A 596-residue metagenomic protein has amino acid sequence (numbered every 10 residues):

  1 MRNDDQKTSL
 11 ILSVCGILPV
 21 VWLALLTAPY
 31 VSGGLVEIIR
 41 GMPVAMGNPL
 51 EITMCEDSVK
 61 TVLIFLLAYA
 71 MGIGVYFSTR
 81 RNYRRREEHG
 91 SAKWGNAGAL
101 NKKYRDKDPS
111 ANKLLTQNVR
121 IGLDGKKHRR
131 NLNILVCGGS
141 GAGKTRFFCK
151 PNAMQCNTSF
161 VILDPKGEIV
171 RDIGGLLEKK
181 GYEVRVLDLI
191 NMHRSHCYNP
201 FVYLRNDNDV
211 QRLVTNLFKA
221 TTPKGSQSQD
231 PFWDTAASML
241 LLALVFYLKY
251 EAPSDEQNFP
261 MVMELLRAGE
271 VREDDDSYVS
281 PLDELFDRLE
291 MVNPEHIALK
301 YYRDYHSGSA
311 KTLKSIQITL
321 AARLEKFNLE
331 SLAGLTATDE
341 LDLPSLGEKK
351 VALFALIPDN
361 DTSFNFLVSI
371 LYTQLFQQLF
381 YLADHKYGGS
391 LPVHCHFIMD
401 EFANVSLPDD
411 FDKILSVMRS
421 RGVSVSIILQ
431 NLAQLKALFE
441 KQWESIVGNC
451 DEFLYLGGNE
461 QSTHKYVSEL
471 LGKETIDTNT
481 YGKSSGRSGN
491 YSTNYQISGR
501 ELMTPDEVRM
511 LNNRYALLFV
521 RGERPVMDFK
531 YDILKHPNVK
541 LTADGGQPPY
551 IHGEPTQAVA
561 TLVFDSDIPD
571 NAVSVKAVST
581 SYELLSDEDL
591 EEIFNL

Functional and structural regions predicted by a protein language model:
M1-A142, R146-C149, H193, S484 (+3 more regions): Basic- and hydrophobic-enriched, low-structure N-terminal and domain-boundary segments that flank ATP-binding catalytic
G90-W94, T116, H128, L132-N133 (+7 more regions): General secondary-structure edge motif
K93-N101, T116-K126, R146-F147, T312-I318 (+6 more regions): A broad, low-specificity signal for short, low-complexity segments enriched in glycine/proline and polar/charged
D108-N112, T222-D230, S254, T478-Q496: Low-complexity, polar-biased intrinsically disordered regions enriched in Pro/Ser/Thr/Gly
L114-L123, A337, Y381, A437: Short gly/ser/thr-rich secondary-structure transition/capping motifs
R130-V423, L438, Q442, D506-M527 (+2 more regions): P-loop NTPase motor domains
I357, D361, E401, L429 (+3 more regions): Short loop or secondary-structure boundary microenvironments that flank and position key functional residues
L415-V417, R421-L517: Conserved ATP-driven motor cores of ASCE-family P-loop NTPases powering translocation/secretion/packaging/pilus
